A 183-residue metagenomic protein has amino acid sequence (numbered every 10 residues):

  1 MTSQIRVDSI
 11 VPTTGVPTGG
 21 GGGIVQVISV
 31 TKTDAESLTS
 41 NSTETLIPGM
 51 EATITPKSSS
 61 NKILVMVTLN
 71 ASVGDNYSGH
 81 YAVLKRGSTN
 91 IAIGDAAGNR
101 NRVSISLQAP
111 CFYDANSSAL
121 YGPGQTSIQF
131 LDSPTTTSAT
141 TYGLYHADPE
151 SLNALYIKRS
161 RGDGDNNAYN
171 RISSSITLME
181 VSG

Functional and structural regions predicted by a protein language model:
T2-G183: Surface-exposed molecular-recognition determinants
